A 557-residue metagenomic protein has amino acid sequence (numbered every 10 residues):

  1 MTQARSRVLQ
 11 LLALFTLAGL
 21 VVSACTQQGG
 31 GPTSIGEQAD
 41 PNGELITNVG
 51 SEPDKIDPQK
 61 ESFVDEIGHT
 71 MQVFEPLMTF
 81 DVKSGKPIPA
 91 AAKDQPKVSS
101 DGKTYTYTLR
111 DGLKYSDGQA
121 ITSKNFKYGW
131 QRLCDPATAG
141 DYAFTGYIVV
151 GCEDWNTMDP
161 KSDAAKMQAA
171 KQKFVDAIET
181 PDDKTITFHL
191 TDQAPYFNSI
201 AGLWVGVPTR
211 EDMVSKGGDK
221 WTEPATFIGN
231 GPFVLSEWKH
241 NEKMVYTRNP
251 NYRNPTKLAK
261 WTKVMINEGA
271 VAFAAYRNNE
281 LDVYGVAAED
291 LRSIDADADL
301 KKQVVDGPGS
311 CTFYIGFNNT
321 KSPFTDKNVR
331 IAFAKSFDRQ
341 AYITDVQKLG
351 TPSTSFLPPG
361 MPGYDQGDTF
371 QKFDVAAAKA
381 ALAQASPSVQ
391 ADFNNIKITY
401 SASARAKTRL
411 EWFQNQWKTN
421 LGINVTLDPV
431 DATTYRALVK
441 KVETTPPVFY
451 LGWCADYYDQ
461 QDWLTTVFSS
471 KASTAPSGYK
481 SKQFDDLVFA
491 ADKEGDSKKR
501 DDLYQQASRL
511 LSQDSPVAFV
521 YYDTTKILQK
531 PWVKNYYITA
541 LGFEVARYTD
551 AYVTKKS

Functional and structural regions predicted by a protein language model:
L20, S336-D365, R405-N415, K440-S557: Detector for C-terminal structural segments
T26-Q28: Bacterial signal peptide processing site
N48-S100, T226-G229: N-terminal lobe/hinge region of extracytoplasmic solute-binding protein
T108, K127, R132-D212: Surface-exposed binding/hinge segments that line and control ligand-binding clefts or catalytic entry sites
T122-G129, D183-L190, G231-P232, L258-K260 (+5 more regions): Alpha-helical secondary-structure segments
S162, E179, D183-K184, H189-T256 (+1 more regions): Gly/Pro-rich hinge or "lid" segments in bacterial periplasmic/extracellular proteins
K216-P224, V245, N249-I294: Ligand-site clamp/hinge motif
A383-A455, S497: Ligand/substrate-recognition segments at binding pockets and active sites
